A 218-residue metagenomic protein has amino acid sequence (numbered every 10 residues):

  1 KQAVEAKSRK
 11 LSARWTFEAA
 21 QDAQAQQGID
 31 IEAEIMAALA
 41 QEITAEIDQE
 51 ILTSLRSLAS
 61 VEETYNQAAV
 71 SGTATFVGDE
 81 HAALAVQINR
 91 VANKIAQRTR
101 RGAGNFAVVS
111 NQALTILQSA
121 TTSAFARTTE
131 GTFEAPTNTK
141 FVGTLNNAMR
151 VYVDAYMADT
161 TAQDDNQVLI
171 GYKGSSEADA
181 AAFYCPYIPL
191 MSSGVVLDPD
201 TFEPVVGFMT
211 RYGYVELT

Functional and structural regions predicted by a protein language model:
K1-A33, A37, A83, N89-R90 (+2 more regions): Sequence/fold signature of self-assembling virion shell proteins
W15-F17, D22, G28-D30, E34-R90: Alpha-helical scaffold segments that mediate packing/assembly in large oligomeric complexes
A45-E50, I95-G102, G213-V215: Secondary-structure transition/capping motifs at alpha-helix termini and the adjoining loop/turn into the next element
T64-A135: Extended, solvent-exposed, turn-rich assembly/linker loops in the middle of proteins
